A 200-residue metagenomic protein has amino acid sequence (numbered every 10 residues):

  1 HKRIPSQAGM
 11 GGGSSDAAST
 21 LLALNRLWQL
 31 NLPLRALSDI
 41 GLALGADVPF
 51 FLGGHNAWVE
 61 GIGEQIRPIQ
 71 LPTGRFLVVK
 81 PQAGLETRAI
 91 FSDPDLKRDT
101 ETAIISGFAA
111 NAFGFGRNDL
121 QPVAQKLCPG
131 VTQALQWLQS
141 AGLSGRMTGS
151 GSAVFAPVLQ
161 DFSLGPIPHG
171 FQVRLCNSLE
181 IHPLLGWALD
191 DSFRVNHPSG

Functional and structural regions predicted by a protein language model:
H1-G11, G142-G145: Short pre-catalytic strand/loop immediately N-terminal to key active-site residues, enriched for Gly-Thr
A8-L34, D39, F50: DPxDG-like acidic metal-binding loop motif
G12-G13, M147-S152: Glycine-rich beta-strand-to-loop/alpha-helix junction loops that act as flexible
L32-A43, L135, S163-I167: Short, well-structured alpha-helical segments that form the helix of a local strand-helix-strand
F51-S144, L159-G200: Conserved, helical-rich catalytic subdomain that frames metal- and/or nucleotide-binding sites in enzyme alpha/beta
A153-P157: Short beta-strand->loop micro-motif that forms the acidic, two-metal-ion catalytic signature in nucleotide-processing
